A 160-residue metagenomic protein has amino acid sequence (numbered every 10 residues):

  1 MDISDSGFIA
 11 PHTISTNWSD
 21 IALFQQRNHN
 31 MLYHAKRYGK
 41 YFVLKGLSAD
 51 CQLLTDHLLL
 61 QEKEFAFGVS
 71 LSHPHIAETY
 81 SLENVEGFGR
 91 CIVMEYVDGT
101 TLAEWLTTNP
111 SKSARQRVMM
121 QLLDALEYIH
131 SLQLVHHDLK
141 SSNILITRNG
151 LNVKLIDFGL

Functional and structural regions predicted by a protein language model:
A35-D56: ATP-binding glycine-rich loop module of kinase domains
Q52-S70: AlphaC helix of the eukaryotic protein kinase fold
E78-R90: Short beta-strand micro-motifs within the conserved protein kinase catalytic domain, predominantly in the N-lobe
G87-T101: Conserved short submotifs of the Hanks-type protein kinase catalytic core that shape the nucleotide-binding pocket
T101-S111: AlphaC helix of the protein kinase catalytic domain
V118-M119: Activation segment signature within eukaryotic-like protein kinase domains
D124-L134: Protein kinase catalytic-loop region centered on the HRD/HxD motif
